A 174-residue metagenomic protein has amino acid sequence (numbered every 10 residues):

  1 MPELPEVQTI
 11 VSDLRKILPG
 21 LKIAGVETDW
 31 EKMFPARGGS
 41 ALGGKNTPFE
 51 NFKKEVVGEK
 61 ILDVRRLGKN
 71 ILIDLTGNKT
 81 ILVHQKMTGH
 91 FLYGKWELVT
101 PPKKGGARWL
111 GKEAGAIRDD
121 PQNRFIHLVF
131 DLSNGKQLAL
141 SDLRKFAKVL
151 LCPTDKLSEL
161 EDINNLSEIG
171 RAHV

Functional and structural regions predicted by a protein language model:
M1-L157: Acidic, proline/glycine-enriched N-terminal capping motif
V56, L166-I169: Short clusters of hydrophobic/aromatic residues that line enzyme substrate/ligand-binding pockets
D142, N164-N165: Electropositive, glycine- and tryptophan-enriched low-complexity nucleic-acid-binding patches
E161, G170: Active-site microenvironment for binding and transforming phosphate-containing groups
A172-V174: Conserved small/polar residues in nucleotide/adenosyl-binding loops
